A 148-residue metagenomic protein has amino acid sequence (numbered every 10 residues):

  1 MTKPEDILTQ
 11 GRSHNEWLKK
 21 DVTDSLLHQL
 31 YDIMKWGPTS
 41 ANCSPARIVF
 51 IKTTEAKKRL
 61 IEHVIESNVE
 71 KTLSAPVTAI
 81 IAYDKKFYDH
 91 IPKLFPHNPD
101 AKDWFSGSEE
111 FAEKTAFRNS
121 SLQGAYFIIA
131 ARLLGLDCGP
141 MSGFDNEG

Functional and structural regions predicted by a protein language model:
M1-G148: Acidic, surface-exposed loops and disordered segments
